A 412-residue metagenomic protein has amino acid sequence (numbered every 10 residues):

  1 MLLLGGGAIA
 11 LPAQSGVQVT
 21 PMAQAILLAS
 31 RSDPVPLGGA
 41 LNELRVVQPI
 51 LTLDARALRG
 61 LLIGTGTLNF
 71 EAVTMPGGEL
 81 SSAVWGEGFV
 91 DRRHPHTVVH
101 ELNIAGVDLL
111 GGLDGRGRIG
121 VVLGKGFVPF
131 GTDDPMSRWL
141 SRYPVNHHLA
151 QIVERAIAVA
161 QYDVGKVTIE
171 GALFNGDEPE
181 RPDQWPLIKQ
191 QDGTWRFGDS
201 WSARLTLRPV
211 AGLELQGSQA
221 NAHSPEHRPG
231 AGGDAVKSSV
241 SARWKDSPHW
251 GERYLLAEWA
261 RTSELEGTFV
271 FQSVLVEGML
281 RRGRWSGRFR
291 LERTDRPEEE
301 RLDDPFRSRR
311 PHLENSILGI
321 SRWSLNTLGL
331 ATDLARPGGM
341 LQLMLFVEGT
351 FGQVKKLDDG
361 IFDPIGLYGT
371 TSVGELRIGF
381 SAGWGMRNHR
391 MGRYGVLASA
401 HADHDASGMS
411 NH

Functional and structural regions predicted by a protein language model:
I9-L109, V373-R377: Beta-barrel outer-membrane channel/assembly domains of diderm bacteria
A25-R31, A57-L61, L68-T74, K125-P129 (+10 more regions): Transmembrane beta-strands of outer-membrane beta-barrel pores
L28-G39, G77-N103, L109-T206, L313-I317: Surface-exposed coil loops of outer-membrane beta-barrel proteins
E43-P49, P95-H100, I152-A158, D163-G165 (+5 more regions): Residues that define the transmembrane beta-barrel architecture of outer-membrane proteins
P49-A57, L102-G106, A158-V164, G171 (+7 more regions): Residues on the lipid-exposed face of transmembrane beta-strands in outer-membrane beta-barrel proteins
G60-G64, G111-D114, I119-V121, P129 (+6 more regions): Repeated loop/turn-to-beta-strand initiation elements of outer-membrane beta-barrel proteins
V164-T168, A172, R204-I320, S324-N326: Detector for outer-membrane/organellar transmembrane beta-barrel domains, recognizing the amphipathic beta-strand
Y368-H412: Outer-membrane beta-barrel "beta-signal"
